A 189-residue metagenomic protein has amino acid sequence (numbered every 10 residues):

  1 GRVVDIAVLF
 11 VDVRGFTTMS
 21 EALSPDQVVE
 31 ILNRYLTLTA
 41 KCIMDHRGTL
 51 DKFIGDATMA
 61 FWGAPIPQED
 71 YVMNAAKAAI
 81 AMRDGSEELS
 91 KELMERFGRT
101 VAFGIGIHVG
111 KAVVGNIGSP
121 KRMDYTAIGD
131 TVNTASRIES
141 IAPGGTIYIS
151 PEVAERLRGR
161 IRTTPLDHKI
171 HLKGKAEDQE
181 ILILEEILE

Functional and structural regions predicted by a protein language model:
G1-A78: Catalytic NTP-binding/metal-coordinating core of nucleotidyl cyclase/transferase enzymes
R2, R99, K111, S119-K121 (+1 more regions): Short flexible coil/turn linkers enriched for glycine and charged/polar residues that connect secondary-structure
R2-D5, T100-A102, P143: Short loop/turn elements that form and flank the Walker-type P-loop nucleotide-binding site in RecA-like NTPase cores
L9, V28, Y35, I54 (+5 more regions): Helical mechanochemical/support elements of P-loop NTPase systems and associated helical scaffolds
N33-G48, A64-I105, V109, D130-E139: Alpha-helical scaffold within the catalytic cores of cyclic-nucleotide enzymes
F61-Y71, I105-M123, G144-T146: Catalytic strand-loop-helix junctions within cyclic-nucleotide turnover domains
V72, M123-I128, L166, I170: Allosteric regulatory "coupling" segments in signal-transduction proteins
A112-V114, I141-E189: Cytosolic regulatory/linker segments at or just downstream of nucleotide-handling modules in signal-transduction
